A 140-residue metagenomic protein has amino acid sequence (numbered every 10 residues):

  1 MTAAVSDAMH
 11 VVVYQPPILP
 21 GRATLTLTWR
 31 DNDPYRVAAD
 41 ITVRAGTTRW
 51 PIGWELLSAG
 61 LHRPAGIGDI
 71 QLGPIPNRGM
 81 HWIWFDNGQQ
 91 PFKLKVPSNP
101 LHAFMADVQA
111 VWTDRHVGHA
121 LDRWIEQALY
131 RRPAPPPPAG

Functional and structural regions predicted by a protein language model:
M1-P34: Charge-rich, low-complexity N-terminal segments
S6, P16-P20, R49, P64-P74 (+1 more regions): Protein-protein interaction regions
I18-R22, A45, Q89: Glycine-centered tight beta-turn/hairpin loop motif at sheet-sheet or coil-to-beta transitions
A23-L25, V37-A39, L94: Hydrophobic residues positioned within well-ordered beta-strands of beta-sheet architectures
Y35, D40-P76, R115-H116: Acidic, aromatic-enriched beta-alpha/helix-loop junctions
D40, W82-D86, K95: Beta-strand residues in well-ordered beta-sheet regions across diverse protein folds
D69-Q90: Short, solvent-exposed interaction modules
N87-G140: Mixed-charge, glycine-accented linear interaction segment located at domain edges/termini
